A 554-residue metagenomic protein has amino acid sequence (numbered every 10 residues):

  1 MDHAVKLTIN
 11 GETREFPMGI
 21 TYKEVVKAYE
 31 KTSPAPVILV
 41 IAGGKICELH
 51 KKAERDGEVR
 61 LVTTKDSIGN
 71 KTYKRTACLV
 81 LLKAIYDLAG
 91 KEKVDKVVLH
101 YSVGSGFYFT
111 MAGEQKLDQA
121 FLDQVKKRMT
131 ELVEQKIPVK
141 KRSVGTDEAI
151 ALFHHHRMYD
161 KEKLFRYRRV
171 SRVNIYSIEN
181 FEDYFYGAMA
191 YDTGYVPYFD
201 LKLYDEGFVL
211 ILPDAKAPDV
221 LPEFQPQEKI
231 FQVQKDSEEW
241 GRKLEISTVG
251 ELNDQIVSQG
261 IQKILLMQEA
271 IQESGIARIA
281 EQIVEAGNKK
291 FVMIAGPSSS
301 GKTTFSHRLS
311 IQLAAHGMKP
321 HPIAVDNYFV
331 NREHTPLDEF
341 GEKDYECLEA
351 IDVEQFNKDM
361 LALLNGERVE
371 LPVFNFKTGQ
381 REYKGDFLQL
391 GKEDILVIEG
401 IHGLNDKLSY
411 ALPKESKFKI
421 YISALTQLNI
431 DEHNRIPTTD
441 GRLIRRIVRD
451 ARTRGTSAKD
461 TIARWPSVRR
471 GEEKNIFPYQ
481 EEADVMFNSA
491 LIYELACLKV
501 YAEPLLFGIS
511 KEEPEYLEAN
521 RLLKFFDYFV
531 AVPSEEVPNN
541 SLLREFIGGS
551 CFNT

Functional and structural regions predicted by a protein language model:
K51-E54, E58-T72, A84, K93-G104 (+3 more regions): Auxiliary tRNA-acceptor-end handling modules of aminoacyl-tRNA synthetases
G287, S409-T554: Conserved NTP phosphate-binding and transfer environment spanning the P-loop NTPase/kinase superfamily
V292-I294: Hydrophobic anchor at the beta1->P-loop junction of P-loop NTPases
K302: Conserved lysine of the Walker
F305, L309: Hydrophobic positions on the alpha1 helix immediately C-terminal to the Walker A/P-loop
I311-H321: Post-Walker A helix-loop "phosphate-sensing" segment adjacent to the P-loop in P-loop NTPases
I323, V330, H334-K377: Conserved nucleotide-sensing/catalytic segment adjacent to the nucleotide-binding pocket in NTP-handling enzymes
N357-E415, W465-Y479: Glycine-rich phosphate-binding loop used to anchor ATP phosphates in small-molecule kinases, encompassing both
